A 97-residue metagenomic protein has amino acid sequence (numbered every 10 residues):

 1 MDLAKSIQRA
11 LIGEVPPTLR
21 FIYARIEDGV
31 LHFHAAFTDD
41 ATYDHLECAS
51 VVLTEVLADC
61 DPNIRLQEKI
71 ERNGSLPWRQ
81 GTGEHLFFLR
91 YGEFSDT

Functional and structural regions predicted by a protein language model:
M1-R20: N-proximal, solvent-exposed amphipathic alpha-helical segments enriched in charged/polar residues
I7, L19, C48-A49, F87: Generic hydrophobic, helix-prone segments enriched in Leu/Val/Ile
Q8, A41-R65: Short, non-transmembrane amphipathic alpha-helical segments
E14-H32: Short edge beta-strands and adjacent turn/loop segments
H32, R65-Q67: Residues at or immediately flanking beta-strands
A35-D39: Short beta-strand-to-loop capping motifs
Q67-T97: Polar/charged, Gly/Pro-rich intrinsically disordered segments
